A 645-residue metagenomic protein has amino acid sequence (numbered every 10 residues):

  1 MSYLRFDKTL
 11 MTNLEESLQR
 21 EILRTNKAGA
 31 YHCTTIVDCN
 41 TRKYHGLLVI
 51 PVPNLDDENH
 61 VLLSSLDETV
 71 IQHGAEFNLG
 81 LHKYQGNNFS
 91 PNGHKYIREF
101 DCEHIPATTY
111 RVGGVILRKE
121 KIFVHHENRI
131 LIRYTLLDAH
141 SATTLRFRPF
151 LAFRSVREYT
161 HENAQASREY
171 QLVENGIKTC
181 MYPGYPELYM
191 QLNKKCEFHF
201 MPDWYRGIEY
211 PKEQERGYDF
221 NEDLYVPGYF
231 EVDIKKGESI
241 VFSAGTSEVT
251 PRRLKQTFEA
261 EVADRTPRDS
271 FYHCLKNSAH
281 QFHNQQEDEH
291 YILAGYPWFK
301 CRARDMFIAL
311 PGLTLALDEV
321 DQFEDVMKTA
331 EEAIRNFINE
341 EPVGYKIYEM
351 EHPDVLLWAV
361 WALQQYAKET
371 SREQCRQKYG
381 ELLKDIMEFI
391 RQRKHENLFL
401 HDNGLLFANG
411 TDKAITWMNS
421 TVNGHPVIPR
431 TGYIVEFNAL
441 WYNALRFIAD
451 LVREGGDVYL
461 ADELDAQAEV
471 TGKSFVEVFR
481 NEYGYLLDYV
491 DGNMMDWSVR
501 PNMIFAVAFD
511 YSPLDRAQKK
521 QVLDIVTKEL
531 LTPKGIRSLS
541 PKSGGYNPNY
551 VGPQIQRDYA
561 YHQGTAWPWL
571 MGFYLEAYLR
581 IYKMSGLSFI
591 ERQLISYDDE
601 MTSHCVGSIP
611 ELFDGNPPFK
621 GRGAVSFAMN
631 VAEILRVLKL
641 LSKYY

Functional and structural regions predicted by a protein language model:
M1-P267, P297, E319-V320, E331 (+2 more regions): Terminal accessory carbohydrate-recognition/targeting modules of carbohydrate-active enzymes
L79-I105, V112-G114, Q392-H395, D524-K534 (+4 more regions): Non-catalytic C-terminal accessory modules of carbohydrate-active enzymes
D138-A139, T160-N163, L172, I234-K236 (+8 more regions): Aromatic-rich carbohydrate-recognition surfaces in CAZymes
A244-N277, I308-P311, D318-K328, R516-E529: Carboxylate/His-rich catalytic cores and anion/metal-binding grooves
R252, Y366-K378, F447-L464, A517 (+1 more regions): Inter-helical turn/loop segments and adjacent helix faces that build the functional surface of alpha-helical bundle
H273, R391, H395-H401, Y442-Y550 (+2 more regions): Catalytic cores of carbohydrate-active enzymes
N277-Q285, K328-N336, D599-V606: Glycine-rich, acidic and aromatic/proline-enriched surface loops and short helix-turn segments that act as binding
H280-C301, N339-W358, A362, Y366-E369 (+4 more regions): Carbohydrate-binding/catalytic loop surfaces
